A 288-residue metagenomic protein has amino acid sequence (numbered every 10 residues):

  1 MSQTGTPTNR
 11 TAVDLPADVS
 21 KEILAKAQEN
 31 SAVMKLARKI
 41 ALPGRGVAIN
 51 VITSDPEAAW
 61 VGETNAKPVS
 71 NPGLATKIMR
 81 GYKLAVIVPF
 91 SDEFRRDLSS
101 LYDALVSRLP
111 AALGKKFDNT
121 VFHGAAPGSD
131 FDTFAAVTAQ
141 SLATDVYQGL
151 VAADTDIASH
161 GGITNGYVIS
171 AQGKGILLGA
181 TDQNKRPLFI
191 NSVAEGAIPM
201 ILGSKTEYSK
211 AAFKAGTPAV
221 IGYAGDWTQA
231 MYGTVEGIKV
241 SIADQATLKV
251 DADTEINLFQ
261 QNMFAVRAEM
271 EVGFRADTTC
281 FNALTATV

Functional and structural regions predicted by a protein language model:
S2-L84, A111, L150-V151, C280-F281: Assembly/oligomerization interface modules of large self-assembling protein complexes
P43, A139-F264, M270: Extended oligomerization regions of viral-like shell subunits
G46, A85-I87, G166, M263-A265 (+1 more regions): A residue-level signal for beta-strand positions that form part of recognition/binding surfaces within mature
D55-E57, A85, F94, K115 (+3 more regions): Short loop/turn segments at secondary-structure transitions that flank enzyme active sites
E57-W60, L98-S99, I176-G179, R186 (+2 more regions): Short helix/loop capping segments that flank catalytic or ligand/cofactor-binding pockets
A75-I78, A85-G162, Q183, A283-V288: Alpha-helical scaffold segments that mediate packing/assembly in large oligomeric complexes
A252, Q261-V288: Extended hydrophobic packing segments that form well-structured cores
